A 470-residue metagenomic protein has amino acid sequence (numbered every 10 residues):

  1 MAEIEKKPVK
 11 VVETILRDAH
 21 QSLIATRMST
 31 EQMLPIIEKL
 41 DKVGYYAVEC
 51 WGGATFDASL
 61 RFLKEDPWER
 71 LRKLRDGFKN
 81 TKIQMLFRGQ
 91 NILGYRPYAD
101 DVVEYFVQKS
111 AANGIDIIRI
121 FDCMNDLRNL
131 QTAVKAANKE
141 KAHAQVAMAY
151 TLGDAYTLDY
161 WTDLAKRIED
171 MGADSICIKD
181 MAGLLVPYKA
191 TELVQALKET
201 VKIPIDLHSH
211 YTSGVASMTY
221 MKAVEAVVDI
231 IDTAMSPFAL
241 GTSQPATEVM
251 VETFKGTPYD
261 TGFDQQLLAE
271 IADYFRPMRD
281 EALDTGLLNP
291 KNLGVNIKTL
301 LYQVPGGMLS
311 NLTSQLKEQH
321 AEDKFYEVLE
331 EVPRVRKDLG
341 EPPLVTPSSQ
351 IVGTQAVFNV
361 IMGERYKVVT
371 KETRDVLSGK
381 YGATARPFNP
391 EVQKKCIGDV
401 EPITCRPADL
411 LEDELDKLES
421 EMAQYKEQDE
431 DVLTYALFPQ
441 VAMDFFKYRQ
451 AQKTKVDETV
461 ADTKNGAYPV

Functional and structural regions predicted by a protein language model:
M1-I24, L71, D76: N-terminal amphipathic alpha-helix/helix-capping segment at the start of soluble metabolic enzymes
V11, A19, L40, I120 (+5 more regions): Conserved, mostly hydrophobic/aromatic
K39-S59, N289-T299, Q303-V470: Terminal or standalone catalytic/regulatory effector modules within metabolic enzymes and repeat proteins
G52-E169, I176, G183-P187: Active-site beta->alpha loop and helix N-cap motifs at the rims of alpha/beta catalytic domains
I120-C123, D180, A226-S243: Glycine-rich phosphate-binding active-site loops on the catalytic face of alpha/beta enzymes
Y156-I168, S213-D229: Catalytic cores of alpha/beta
A239-T261: C-terminal helical cap(s) of enzyme catalytic domains, especially alpha/beta-barrels
